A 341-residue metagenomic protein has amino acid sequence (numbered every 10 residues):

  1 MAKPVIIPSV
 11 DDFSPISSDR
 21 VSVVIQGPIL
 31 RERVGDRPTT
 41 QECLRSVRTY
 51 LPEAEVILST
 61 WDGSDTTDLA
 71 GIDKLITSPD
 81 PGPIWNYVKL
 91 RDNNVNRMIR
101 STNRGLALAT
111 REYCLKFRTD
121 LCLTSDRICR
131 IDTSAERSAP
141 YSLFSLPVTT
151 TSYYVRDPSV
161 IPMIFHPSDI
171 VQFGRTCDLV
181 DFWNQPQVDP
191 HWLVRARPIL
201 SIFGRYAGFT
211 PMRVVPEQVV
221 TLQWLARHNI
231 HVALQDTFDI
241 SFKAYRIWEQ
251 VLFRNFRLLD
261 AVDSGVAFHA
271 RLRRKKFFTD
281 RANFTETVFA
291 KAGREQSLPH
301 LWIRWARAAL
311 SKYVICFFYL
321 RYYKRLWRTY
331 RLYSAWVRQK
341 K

Functional and structural regions predicted by a protein language model:
M1-S9, R271-K341: Membrane-proximal basic amphipathic "stem/tether" segments
D19-V21, R48-L58, D73: Short loop->beta transition adjacent to catalytic acidic/histidine clusters or analogous donor-positioning motifs
V21-V34: A conserved hydrophobic helix/loop-capping motif in glycosyltransferases and polysaccharide synthases
R31-Y50: Short, well-formed alpha-helical segments that are part of the catalytic scaffolds of diverse glycosyltransferases
S59-L108: Active-site-proximal specificity loops/subdomain of glycosyltransferases
C114: Short aromatic/hydrophobic "clamp" motif used to bind/position activated sugar donors
F117-R118: Active-site acidic Asp-centered loop
L123-C129, A135-T287: Catalytic core and acceptor-binding pocket of nucleotide-sugar-dependent glycosyltransferases
